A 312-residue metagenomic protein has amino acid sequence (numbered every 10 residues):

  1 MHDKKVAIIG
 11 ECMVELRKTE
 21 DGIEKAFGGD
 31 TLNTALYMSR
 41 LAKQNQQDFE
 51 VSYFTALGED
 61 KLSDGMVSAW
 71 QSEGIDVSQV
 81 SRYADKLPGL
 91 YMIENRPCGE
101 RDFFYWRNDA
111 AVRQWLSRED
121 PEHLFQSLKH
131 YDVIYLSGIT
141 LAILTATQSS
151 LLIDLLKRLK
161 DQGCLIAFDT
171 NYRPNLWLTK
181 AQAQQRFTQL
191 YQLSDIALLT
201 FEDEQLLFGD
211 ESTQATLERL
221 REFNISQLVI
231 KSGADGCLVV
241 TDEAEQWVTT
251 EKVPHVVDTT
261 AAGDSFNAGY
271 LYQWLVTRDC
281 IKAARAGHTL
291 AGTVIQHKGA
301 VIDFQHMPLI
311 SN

Functional and structural regions predicted by a protein language model:
M1-I75: Glycine-rich phosphate/adenosyl-contacting loop at the front of the ribokinase-like
M1-K4, G209, T213-N312: Conserved phosphate-binding/catalytic region of the ribokinase-like
K5-A7, D132-V133, I196: Structural motif
C12, T170, S265: Active-site metal-binding loops of divalent metal-dependent hydrolases
L16, Q47-G138, I310-N312: Conserved N-terminal subdomain of the carbohydrate kinase-like
M38, T200, G263: Short, conserved phosphate/pyrophosphate- and ester-handling motifs at nucleotide-, phospho-/glycolipid
V112-R113, L141-S150, N175-A181, L207: Active-site glycine- and acidic-residue-rich loops that bind and position anionic ligands or nucleotide-like cofactors
Q162, Y172-E245: Conserved phosphate/ATP/ADP-binding segment of small-molecule kinases
